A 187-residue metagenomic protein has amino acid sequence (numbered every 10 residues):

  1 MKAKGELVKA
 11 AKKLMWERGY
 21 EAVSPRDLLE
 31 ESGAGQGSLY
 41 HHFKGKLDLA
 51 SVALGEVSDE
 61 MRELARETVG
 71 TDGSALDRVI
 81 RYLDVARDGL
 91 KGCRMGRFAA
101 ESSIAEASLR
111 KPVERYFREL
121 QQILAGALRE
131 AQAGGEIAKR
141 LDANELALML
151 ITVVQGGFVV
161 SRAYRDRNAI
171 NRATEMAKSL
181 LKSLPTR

Functional and structural regions predicted by a protein language model:
G5, K9, C93-G96: Short alpha-helical elements of helix-turn-helix
E6, A10-D48, V52: Helix-turn-helix
V52, E63-G92, A143-L150: Hydrophobic alpha-helical connector segments
G55-M61: Short, basic, alpha-helical segments at the C-terminal edge of helix-turn-helix-like DNA-binding modules
R62, G92, A107-A133, E145-L148 (+1 more regions): Amphipathic alpha-helical packing segments from all-alpha helical-bundle domains
G73-D88, R118-E130, G134, V153 (+1 more regions): C-terminal peripheral helix-coil segments that are non-catalytic and often amphipathic
R78, G89-S108: Amphipathic alpha-helical segments used for helix-helix packing
